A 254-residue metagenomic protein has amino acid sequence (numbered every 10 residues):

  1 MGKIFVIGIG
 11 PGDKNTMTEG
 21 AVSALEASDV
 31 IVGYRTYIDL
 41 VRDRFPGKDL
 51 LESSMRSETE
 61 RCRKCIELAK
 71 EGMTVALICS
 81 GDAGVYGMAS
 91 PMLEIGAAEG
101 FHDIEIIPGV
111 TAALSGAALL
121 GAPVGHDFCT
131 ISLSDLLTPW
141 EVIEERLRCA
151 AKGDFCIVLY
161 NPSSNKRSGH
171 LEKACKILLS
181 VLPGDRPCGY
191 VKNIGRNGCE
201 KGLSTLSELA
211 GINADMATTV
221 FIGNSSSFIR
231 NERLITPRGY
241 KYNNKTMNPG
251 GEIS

Functional and structural regions predicted by a protein language model:
M1-I104, S115, A210, T246-I253: Class I S-adenosyl-L-methionine
I4-V6, V75, K152-S254: A contiguous loop/helix-start segment that scaffolds small-molecule binding in enzyme catalytic cores
I9-T16, T138-W140, G202-S204: Short gly/ser/thr-rich secondary-structure transition/capping motifs
S28-I31, R44, L68-G72, I95 (+6 more regions): Change "in soluble alpha/beta enzymes" to "in soluble alpha/beta proteins
M73-C79, P123-L133, S207-M216: A polyampholytic, Gly/Pro-enriched intrinsically disordered region
V85-G153: Class I SAM-dependent methyltransferase SAM-binding "motif I" and its flanking Rossmann-like core
